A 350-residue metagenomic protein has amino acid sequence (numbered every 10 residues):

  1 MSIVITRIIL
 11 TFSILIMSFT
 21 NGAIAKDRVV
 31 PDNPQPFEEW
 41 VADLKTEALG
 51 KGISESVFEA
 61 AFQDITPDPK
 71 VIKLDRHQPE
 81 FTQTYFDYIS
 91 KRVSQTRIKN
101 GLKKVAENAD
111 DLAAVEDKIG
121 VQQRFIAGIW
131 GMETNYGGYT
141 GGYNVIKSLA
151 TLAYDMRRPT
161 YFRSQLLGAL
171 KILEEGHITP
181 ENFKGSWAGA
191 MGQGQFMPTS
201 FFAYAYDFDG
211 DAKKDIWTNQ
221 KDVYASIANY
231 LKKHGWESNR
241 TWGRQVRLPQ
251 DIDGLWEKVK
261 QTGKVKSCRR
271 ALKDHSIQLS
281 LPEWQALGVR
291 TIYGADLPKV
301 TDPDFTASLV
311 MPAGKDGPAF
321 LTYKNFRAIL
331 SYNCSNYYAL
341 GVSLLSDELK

Functional and structural regions predicted by a protein language model:
M1-I9: Bacterial N-terminal signal peptides that target proteins for export
I9-S18: Bacterial N-terminal signal peptides
N21-A25: Sec/Tat signal peptide C-region and signal peptidase I cleavage site
K26-I119: An acidic, Gly/Ser/Thr/Pro-rich helix-cap/linker signature
P31, W40-D43, E47-G50, E55-D64 (+3 more regions): A contiguous strand-loop segment
Y85-A228, K232, W242: Acidic/His-rich structured neighborhood in mature extracellular/periplasmic domains
K213-K273, L279: Ligand-binding pocket segment of bilobal, Venus flytrap-like solute-binding proteins
P249-I252, W256-K350: C-terminal soluble interaction/assembly domains
